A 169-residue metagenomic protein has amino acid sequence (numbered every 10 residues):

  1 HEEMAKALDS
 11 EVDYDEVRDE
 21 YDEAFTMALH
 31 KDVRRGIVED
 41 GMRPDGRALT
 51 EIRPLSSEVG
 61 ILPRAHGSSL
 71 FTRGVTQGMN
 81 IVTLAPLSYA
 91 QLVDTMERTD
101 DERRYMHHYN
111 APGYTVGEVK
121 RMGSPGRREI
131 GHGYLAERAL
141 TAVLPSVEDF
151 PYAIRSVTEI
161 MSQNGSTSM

Functional and structural regions predicted by a protein language model:
H1-D100: Extended amphipathic alpha-helical scaffolds
R43-R47, E129, T158, S162: Charge-rich, low-complexity amphipathic helices in intrinsically disordered tails/linkers adjacent to domains
L55, F150-R155: P-loop NTPase nucleotide-binding/switch module
A65, G165-M169: Short glycine/serine/threonine-rich phosphate/pyrophosphate-binding segments that cradle anionic phosphate groups
H66-Y152: Glycine-rich, flexible beta-strand/loop modules in the N-terminal catalytic cores of phosphate-handling
A111-G113, V157-I160: Short, histidine-centered active-site or binding-site loop motifs used for metal coordination, general acid-base
K120-G126, T158-S166: A short glycine/serine-rich beta->alpha loop
